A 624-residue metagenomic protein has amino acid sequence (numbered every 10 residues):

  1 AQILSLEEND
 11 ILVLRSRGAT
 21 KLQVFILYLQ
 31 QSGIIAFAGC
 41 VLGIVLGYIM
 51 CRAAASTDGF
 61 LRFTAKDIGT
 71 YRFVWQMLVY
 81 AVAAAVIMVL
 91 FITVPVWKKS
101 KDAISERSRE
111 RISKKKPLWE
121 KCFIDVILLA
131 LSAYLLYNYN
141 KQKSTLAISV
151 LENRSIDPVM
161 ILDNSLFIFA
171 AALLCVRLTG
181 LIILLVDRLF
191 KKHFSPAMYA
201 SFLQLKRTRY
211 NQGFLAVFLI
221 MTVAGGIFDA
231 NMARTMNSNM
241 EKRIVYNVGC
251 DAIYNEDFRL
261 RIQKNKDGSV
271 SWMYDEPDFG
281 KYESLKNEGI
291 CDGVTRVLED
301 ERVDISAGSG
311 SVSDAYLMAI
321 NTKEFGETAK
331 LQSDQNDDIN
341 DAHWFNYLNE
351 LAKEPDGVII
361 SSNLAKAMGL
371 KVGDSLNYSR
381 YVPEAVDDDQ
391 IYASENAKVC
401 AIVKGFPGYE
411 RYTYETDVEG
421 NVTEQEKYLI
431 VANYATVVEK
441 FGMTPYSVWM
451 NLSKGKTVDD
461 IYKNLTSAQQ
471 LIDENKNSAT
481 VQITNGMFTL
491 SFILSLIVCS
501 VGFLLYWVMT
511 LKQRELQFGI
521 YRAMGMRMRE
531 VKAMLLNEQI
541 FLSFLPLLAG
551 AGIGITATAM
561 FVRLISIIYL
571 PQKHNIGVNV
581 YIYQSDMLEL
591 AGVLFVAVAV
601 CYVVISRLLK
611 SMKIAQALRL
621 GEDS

Functional and structural regions predicted by a protein language model:
A1-I34, D102, E106-L118, D125 (+1 more regions): Interfacial "coupling" helices/loops that link adjacent transmembrane helices in transporter permeases
A1-L6, L27, E152-L166, N239 (+3 more regions): Peri-transmembrane interface segments
Y28-L29, F37-A38, R72-K101, R109-M232 (+6 more regions): Alpha-helical transmembrane segments, especially those used as permease/efflux helices and single-pass anchors
V41-M77, Y137-V159, L548-Q616: Short helix-loop junctions at transmembrane helix boundaries
L61-T64, N255-Q263, P445-N485, H574-N575: A cross-kingdom feature of multi-pass membrane systems that activates on extracytoplasmic/periplasmic
S100-P117, L608-S624: Short cytosolic juxtamembrane segments of multi-pass membrane proteins
S238-D251, E256-P383, Y392-P407, D417-T423: Short beta-strand boundary microenvironments
N247, A393, K398-S453, H574: Small-residue transmembrane helix packing/gating motifs
